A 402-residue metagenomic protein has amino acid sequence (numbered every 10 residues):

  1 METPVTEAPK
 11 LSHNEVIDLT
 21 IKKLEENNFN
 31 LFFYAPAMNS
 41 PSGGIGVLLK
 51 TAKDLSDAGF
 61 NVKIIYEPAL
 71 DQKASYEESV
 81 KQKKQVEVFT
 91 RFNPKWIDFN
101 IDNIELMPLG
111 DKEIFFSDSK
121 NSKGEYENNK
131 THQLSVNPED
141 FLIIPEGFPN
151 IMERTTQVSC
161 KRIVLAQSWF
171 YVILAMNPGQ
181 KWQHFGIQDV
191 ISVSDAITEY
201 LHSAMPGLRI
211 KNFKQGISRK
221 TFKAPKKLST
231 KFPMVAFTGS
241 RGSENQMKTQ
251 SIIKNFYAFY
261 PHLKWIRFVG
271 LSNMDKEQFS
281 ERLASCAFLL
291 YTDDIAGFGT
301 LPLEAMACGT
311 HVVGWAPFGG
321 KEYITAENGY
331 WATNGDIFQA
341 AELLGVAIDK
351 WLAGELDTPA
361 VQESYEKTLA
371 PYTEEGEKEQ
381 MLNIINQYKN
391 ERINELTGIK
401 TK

Functional and structural regions predicted by a protein language model:
V5-T20, Y34, S79-I187: Extended catalytic core of nucleotide-activated donor transferases of GT-like folds
G44-V47, D189, D195-K276: Conserved catalytic-core segment of nucleotide-activated headgroup transferases in glycan assembly
S280, L303-A307, K321-E322: Short alpha-helical segment that forms part of, or immediately flanks, the ligand-binding pocket in carbohydrate-active
L289-L290: A short hydrophobic beta-strand element within the catalytic core of glycosyltransferases that build diverse glycans
D294: Aromatic "clamp/platform" in nucleotide-sugar-dependent glycosyltransferases that forms part of the donor/acceptor
H311-G314: Short hydrophobic beta-strand element within catalytic cores of glycosyltransferases and related nucleotide-activated
E322-K350, E355, P359: Change "using UDP/GDP/dTDP sugars" to "using nucleotide sugars
G335, L352-T401: A charged, aromatic-enriched C-terminal amphipathic alpha-helix characteristic of glycosyltransferases across folds
